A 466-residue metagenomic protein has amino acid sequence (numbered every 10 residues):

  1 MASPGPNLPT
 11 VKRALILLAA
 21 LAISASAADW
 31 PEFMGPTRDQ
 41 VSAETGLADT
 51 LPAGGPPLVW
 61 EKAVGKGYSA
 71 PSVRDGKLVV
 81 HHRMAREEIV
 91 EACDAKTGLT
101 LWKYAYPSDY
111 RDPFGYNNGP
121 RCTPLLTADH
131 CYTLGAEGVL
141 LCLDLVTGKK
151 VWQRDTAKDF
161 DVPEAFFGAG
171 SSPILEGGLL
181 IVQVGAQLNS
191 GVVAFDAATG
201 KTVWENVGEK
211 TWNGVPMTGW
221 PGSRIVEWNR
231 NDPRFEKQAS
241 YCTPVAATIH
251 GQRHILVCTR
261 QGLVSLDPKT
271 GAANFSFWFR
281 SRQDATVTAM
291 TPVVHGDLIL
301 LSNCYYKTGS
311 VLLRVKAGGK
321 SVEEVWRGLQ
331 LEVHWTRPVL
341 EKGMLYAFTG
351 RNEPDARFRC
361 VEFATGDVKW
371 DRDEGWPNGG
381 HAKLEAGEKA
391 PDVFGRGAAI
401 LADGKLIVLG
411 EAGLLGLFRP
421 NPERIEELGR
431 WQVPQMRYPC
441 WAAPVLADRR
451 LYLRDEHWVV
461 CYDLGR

Functional and structural regions predicted by a protein language model:
M1-T10: Intrinsic disorder/low-complexity segments
T10-L17: Sec-dependent signal peptide recognition, specifically the positively charged N-region followed immediately by
L18-A27: Hydrophobic h-region of N-terminal signal peptides that target proteins for export in Gram-negative bacteria
A27-R466: Noncatalytic, solvent-exposed loop/strand surfaces of beta-propeller-type extracellular/periplasmic domains
